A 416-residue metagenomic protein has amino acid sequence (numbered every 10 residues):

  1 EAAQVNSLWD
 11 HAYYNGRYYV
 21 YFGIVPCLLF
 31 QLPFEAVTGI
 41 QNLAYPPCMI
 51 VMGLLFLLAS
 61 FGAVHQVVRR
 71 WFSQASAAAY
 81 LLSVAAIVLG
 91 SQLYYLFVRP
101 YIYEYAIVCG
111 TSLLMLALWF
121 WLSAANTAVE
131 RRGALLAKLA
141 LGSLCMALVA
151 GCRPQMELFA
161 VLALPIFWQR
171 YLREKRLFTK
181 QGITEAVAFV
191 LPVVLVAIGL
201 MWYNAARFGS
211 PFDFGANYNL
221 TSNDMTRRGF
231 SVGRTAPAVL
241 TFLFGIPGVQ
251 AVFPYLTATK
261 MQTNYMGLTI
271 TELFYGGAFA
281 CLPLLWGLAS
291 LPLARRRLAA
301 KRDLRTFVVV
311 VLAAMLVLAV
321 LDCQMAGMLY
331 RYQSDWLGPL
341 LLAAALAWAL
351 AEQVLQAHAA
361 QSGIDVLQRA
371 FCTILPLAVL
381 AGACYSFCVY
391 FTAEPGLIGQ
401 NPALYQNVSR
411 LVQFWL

Functional and structural regions predicted by a protein language model:
L8-V51, R69-Q74, L96-P100, Q262-F274: Juxtamembrane segments of multi-pass membrane glycosylation machinery that transfer sugars from lipid-linked donors
A44-S73, M115-F120: Transmembrane-helix motifs of polytopic, lipid-linked glycan transferases
F61-Q92, S112, A128-A137, L304-R305 (+1 more regions): Transmembrane-helix signature of polytopic, membrane-embedded enzymes that assemble or transfer cell-envelope glycans
V108-V129, L144-M146, A160-A163, P339-A343: Specific aromatic-rich, kink-prone transmembrane helix
F120-A147, K180-T184, A188: Short hydrophobic alpha-helices at membrane interfaces in multi-pass membrane enzymes
A137-R153, A160-V161, V187, P192-L200: Membrane-interface alpha helices of multi-pass inner-membrane proteins
F159-A197, R296: Perimembrane helix-loop-helix junctions
T263-R305, A344: Hydrophobic, aromatic-rich transmembrane alpha-helices and their immediate juxtamembrane boundary segments
